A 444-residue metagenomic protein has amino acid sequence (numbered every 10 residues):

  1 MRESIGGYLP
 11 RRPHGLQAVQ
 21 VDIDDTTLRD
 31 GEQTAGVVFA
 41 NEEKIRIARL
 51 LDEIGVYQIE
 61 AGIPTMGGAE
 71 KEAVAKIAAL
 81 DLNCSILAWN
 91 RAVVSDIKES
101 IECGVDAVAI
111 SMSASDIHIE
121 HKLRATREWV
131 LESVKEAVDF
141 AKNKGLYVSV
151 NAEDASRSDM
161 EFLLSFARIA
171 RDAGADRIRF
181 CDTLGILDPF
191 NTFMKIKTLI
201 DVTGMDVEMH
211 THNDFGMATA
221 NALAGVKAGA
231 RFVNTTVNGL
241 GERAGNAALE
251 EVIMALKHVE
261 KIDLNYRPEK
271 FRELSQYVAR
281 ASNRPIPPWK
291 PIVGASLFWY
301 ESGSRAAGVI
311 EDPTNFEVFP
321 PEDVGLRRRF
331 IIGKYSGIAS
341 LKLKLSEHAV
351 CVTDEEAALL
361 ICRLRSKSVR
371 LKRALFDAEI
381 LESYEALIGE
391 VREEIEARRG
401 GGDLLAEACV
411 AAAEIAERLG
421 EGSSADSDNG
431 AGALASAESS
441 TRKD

Functional and structural regions predicted by a protein language model:
M1-V21, D25-T27, K261-D426, A435 (+1 more regions): A mid-to-C-terminal "edge-of-domain" accessory segment
R2-V94, I332: N-terminal capping/small domains of soluble enzymes
I23-T26, I59-A61, I86-N90, V108-I110 (+4 more regions): Hydrophobic faces of well-ordered beta-strands that scaffold small-molecule active sites in alpha/beta enzyme cores
T27-E43, L87-A92, E120-R127, N151-E161 (+1 more regions): Active-site mouth loops of central-metabolism enzymes
F39-V56, V94-E120, E128-V148, A155-V202 (+2 more regions): Alpha/beta enzyme core
Y57-D81, S113-R124, F180-F190, R243: Glycine-rich, proline-tolerant flexible connector loops at the mouths of alpha/beta enzymes
P64-M66, W89-V93, S113-S115, E153-R157 (+3 more regions): Active-site beta-loop-alpha junctions enriched in small/polar residues
M194-A306: Catalytic alpha/beta core domains of metabolic enzymes, predominantly
